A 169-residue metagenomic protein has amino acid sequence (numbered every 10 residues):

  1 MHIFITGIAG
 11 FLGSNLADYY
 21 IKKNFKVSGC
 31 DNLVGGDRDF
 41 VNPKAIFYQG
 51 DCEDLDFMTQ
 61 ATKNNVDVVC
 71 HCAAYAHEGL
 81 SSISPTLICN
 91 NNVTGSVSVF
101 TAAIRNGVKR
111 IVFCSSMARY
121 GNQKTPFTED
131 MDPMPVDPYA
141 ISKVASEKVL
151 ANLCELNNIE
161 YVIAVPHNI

Functional and structural regions predicted by a protein language model:
M1-I169: N-terminal Rossmann-like NAD(P)+-binding domain of SDR-like oxidoreductases, especially those catalyzing
